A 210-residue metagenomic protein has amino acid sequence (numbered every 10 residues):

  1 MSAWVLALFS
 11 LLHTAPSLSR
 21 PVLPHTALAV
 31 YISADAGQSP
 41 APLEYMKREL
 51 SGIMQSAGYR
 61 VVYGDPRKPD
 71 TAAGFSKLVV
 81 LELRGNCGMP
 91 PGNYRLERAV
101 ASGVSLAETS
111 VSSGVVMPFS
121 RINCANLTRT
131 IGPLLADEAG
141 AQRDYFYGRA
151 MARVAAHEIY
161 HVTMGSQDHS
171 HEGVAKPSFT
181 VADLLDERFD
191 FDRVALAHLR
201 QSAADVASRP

Functional and structural regions predicted by a protein language model:
M1-A29, A57, E97-V116: Disordered inhibitory propeptide/activation segment of secreted metzincin zinc metalloprotease zymogens, centered on
S2-A3, L8-F9, Q55-V62, E82-G88 (+6 more regions): Generic ordered-secondary-structure signal
F9-T14, G52, R60, A150 (+1 more regions): Aromatic-enriched hydrophobic runs in primary sequence
L18-V22, Y31-R48, S110-A150, V162-P210: Metalloprotease/metallohydrolase-associated module, dominated by Zn2+-dependent proteases
P40-I159: Metzincin-family zinc-dependent endopeptidase catalytic domain
